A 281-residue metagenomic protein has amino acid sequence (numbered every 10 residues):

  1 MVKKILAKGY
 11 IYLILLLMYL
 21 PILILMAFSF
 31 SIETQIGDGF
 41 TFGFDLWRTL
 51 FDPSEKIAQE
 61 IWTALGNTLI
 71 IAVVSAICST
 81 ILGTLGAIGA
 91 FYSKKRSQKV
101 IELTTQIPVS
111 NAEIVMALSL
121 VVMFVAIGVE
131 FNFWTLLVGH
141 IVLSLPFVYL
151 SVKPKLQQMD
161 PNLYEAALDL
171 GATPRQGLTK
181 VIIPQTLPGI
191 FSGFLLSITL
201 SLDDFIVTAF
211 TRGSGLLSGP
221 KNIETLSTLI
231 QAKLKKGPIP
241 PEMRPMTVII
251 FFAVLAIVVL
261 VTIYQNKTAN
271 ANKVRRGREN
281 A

Functional and structural regions predicted by a protein language model:
M1-L25: N-terminal signal-anchor/first transmembrane alpha helix
V2-Y10, K153-Y164, L168, L178-V181 (+1 more regions): C-terminal transmembrane helix and the adjacent membrane-cytosol boundary/short C-terminal tail of inner/organellar
K3-K4, V73-T105, T262-N266: Transmembrane-helix boundary motif in ABC transporter permease subunits
L20-I57, R212-K221, A281: Short membrane-interfacial helix/loop motifs at transmembrane-helix boundaries
L25-T34, H140, V148, G189-A232: Non-cytoplasmic
L46-A58, L202-K267, V274: Interhelical loop and adjacent transmembrane-helix boundary motif in polytopic membrane transport permeases
E102, Q106-L136, P188-S192: Generic hydrophobic transmembrane alpha-helix motif, especially the helices
E130-D169, Q176-I182, G193-S197: Membrane-cytosol interface at the C-terminal ends of specific transmembrane alpha-helices in multi-pass membrane
